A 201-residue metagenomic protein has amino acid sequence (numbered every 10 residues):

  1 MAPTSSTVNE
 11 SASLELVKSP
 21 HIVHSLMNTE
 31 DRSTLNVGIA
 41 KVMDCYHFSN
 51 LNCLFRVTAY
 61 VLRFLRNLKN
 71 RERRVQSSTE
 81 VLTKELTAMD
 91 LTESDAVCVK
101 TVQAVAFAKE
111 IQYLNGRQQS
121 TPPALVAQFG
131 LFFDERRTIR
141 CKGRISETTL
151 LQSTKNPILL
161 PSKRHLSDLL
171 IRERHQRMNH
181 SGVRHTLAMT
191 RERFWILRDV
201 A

Functional and structural regions predicted by a protein language model:
M1-A201: RNase H-like DDE catalytic core and adjacent DNA/metal-binding regions of integrase/transposase superfamily proteins
